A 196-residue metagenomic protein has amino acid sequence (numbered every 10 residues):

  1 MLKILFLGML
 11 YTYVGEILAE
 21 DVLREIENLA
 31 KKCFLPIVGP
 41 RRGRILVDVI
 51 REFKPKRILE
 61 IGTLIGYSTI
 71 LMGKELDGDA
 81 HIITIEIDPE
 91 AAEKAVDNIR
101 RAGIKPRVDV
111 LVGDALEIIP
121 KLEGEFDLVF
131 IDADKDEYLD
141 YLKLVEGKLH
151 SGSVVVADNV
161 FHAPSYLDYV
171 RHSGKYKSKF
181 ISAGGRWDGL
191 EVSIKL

Functional and structural regions predicted by a protein language model:
M1-L128, K135-V156, V160-L196: A short alpha-helical cap/connector motif
